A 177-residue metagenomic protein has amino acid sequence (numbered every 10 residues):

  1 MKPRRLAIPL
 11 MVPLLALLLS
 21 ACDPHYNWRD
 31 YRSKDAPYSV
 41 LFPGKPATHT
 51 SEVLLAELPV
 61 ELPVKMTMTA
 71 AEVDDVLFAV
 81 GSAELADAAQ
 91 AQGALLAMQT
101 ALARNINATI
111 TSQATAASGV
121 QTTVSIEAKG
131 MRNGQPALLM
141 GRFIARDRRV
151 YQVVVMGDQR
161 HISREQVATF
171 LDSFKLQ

Functional and structural regions predicted by a protein language model:
M1-L14: Bacterial N-terminal signal peptides that target proteins for export
L18-A21: C-terminal motif of bacterial Sec signal peptides marking the signal peptidase cleavage site
D23-R29: Bacterial lipoprotein signal-peptidase II cleavage site
H25, E52-M140, A145, R149-Y151: Conserved polar/disulfide-associated segments of primarily extracytoplasmic proteins
D30-L62, D74: Post-signal peptide N-terminal segment of mature Sec-exported envelope proteins
L41, H49, G81, V153-V154: Beta-strand residues in well-ordered beta-sheet regions across diverse protein folds
P46, A94-T109, D147-Q177: Surface-exposed amphipathic alpha-helical segments
